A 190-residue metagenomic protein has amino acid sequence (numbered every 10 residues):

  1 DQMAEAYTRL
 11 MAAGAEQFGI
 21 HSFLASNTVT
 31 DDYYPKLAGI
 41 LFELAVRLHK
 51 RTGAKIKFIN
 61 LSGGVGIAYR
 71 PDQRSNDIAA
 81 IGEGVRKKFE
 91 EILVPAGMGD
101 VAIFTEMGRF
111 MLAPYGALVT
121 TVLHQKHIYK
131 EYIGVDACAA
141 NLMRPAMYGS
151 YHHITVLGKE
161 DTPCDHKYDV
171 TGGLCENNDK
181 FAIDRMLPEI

Functional and structural regions predicted by a protein language model:
D1-F58, I67, K88, L93: Active-site-proximal beta-alpha core segment in soluble small-molecule metabolic enzymes
Q2-A6, E43-R47, G84-K87, H127-E131 (+2 more regions): Glycine-rich loops and low-complexity Gly/Arg-rich segments that provide flexible linkers or classic glycine-based
H21-F23, N60-G64, F104-E106, D136: A cross-family glycoside hydrolase active-site/sugar-binding cleft signature
S26, R70, G108: Glycine- and other small-residue-rich loops at beta-strand/loop junctions that grip anionic moieties
T30-L37, A68-I81, L112-H124, I183-L187: Short glycine/threonine-rich loop-to-helix capping motif typified by GTGT followed within a few residues by an Asp-Pro
I78, G82-V94, M98: Active-site neighborhood of glycoside hydrolase catalytic domains
M98-I190: Charged (often Lys/Glu-rich) extended helix/loop segments that serve as interaction or gating elements
